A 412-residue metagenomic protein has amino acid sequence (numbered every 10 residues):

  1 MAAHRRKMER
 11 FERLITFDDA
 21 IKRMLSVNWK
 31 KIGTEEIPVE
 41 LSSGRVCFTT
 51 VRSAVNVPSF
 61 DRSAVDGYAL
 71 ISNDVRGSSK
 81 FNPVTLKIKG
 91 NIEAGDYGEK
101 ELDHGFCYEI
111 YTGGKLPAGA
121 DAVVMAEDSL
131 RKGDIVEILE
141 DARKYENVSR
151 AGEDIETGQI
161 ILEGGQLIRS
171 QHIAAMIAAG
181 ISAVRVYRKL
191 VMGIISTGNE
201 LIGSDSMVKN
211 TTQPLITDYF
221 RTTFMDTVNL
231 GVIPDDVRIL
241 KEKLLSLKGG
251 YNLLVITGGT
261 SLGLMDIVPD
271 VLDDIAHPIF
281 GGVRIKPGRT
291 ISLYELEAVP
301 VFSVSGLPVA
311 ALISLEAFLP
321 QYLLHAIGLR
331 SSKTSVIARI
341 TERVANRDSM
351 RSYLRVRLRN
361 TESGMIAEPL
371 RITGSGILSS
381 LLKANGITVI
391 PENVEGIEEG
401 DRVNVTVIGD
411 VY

Functional and structural regions predicted by a protein language model:
M1-N82, L86, I327-R355: Short, low-complexity N-terminal leaders and the immediately following helix N-cap/first helix
A2-F17, Y68-P234, L245, I366-A367 (+3 more regions): Short, glycine/charged-enriched hinge/interface segments at domain edges or termini
F11, I21, E35-E40, T49 (+3 more regions): Flexible glycine/proline-rich
M24-K31, A179-S182, G198-L201, Y219 (+9 more regions): Change "in soluble alpha/beta enzymes" to "in soluble alpha/beta proteins
T50-N56, I110, E146-V148, I177-A183 (+3 more regions): Glycine-rich, charged/polar anion/phosphate-binding loops that engage phosphate groups from diverse ligands
I195, L230-G231, V255, P300-F302 (+1 more regions): Hydrophobic/aromatic beta-strand patches that form the interior of the parallel beta-sheet core in alpha/beta enzyme
M207-I291: Acidic, glycine-rich loop-and-beta core segments that form the ion-binding/anion-interacting portion of active sites
